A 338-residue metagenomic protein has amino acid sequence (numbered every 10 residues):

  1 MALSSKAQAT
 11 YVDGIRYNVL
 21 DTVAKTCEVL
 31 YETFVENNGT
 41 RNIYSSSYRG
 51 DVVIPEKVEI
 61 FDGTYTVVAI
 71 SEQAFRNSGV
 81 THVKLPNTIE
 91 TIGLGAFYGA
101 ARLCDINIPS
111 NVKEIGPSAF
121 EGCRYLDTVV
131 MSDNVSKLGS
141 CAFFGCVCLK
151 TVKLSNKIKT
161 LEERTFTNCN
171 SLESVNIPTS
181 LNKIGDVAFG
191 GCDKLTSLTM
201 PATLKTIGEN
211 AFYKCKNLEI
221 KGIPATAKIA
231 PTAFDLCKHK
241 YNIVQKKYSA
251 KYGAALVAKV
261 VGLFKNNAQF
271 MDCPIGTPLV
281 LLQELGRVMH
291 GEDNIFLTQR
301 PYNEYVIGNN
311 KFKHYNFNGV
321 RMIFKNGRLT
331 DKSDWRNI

Functional and structural regions predicted by a protein language model:
M1-A2: Bacterial N-terminal signal peptides
S5-A9: Boundary at the C-terminal end of the N-terminal hydrophobic targeting segment
T10-R76: LRR flanking "cap" motifs
V23-Y48, K247, N310, N316-V320 (+1 more regions): Secondary-structure transition/turn motif
K25, S47-A69, S78-T91, A101-E114 (+6 more regions): Structural signature of tandem-repeat unit edges
E72-Q73, G93-A96, G116-E121, G139-A142 (+4 more regions): Consensus positions within tandem repeat domains that build extended binding/scaffold surfaces
A250-I338: Short helix/turn-capping signatures at newly exposed starts of structured segments
